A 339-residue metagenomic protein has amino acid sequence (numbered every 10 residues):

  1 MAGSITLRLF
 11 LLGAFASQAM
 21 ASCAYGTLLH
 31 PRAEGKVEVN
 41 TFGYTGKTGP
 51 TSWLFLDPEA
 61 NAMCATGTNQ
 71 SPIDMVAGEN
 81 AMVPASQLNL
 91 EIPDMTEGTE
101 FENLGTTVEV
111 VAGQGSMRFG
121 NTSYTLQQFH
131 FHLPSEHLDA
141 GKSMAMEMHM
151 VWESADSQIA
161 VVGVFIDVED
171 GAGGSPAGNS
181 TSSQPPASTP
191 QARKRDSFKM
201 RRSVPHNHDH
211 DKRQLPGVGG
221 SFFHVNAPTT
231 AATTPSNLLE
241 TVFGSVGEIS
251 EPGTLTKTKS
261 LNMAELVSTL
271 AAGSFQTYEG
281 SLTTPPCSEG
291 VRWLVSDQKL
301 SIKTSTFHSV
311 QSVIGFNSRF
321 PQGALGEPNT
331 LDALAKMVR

Functional and structural regions predicted by a protein language model:
S4-L9, G13, S17-R339: Alpha-carbonic anhydrase
